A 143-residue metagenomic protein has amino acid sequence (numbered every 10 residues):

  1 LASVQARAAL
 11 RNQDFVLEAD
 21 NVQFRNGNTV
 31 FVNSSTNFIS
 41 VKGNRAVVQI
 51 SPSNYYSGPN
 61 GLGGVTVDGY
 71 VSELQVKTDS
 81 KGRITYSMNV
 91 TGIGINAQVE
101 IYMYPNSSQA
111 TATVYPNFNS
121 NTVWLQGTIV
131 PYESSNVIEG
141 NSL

Functional and structural regions predicted by a protein language model:
L1, F24-R25, N60-L62, I93-G94 (+1 more regions): A broad, low-amplitude sensor of folded, mature protein cores
L1-P59, V123, N136-G140: N-terminal secretory signal peptides
V32-S34, V65-G69, L125: Amphipathic hydrophobic-ligand
I39-Y86: Mature extracytoplasmic domains of secretory-pathway proteins
G69-L143: Helix-rich interaction surfaces within compact, conserved domain-sized segments that mediate assembly or partner
